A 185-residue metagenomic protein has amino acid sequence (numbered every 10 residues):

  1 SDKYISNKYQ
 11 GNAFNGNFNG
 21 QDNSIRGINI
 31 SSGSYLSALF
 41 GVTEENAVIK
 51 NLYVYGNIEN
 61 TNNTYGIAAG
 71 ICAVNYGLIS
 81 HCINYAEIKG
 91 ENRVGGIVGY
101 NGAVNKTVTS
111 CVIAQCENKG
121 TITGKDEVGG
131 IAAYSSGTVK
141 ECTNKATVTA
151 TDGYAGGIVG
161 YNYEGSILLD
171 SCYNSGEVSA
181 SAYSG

Functional and structural regions predicted by a protein language model:
S1-G185: Surface-exposed repetitive/solenoidal architectures
